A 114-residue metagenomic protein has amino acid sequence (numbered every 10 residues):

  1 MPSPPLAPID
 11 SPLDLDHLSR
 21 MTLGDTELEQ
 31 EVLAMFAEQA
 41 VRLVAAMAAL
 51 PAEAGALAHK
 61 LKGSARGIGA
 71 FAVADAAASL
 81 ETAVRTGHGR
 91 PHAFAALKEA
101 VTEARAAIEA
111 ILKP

Functional and structural regions predicted by a protein language model:
M1-D10: Intrinsically disordered or compositionally simple regulatory linkers and C-terminal tails in signal-transduction
S3, L112-P114: C-terminal end-of-chain micro-motif
L13-K60, G67, R90-L112: Long, amphipathic alpha-helical coiled-coil segments characteristic of histidine-phosphotransfer scaffolds
T82-H92: C-terminal end-helix/capping segment
